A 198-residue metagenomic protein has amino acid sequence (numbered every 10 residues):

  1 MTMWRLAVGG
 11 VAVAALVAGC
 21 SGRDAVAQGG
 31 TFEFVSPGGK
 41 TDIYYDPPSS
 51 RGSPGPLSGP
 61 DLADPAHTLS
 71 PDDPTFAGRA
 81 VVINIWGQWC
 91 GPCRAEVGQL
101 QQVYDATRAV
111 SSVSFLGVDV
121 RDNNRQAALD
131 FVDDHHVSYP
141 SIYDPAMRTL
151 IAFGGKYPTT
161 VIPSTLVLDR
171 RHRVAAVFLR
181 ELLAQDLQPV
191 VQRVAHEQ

Functional and structural regions predicted by a protein language model:
M1-P60, Q198: N-terminal targeting signals for export/organelle localization
G19-S21, G91-R94: Sequence contexts marking disulfide-bonded cysteines in secreted/extracellular proteins
S53, R79, T160-I162: Short, small/polar residue-rich loop motifs at catalytic or cofactor-binding pockets
P56-V81: A short beta-strand-turn-helix
V82-I83, F115: Hydrophobic beta-strand anchors of alpha/beta hydrolase catalytic cores
N84-G91: Aromatic-flanked redox-active Cys/Sec active sites in thiol-based oxidoreductases, especially the WC-centered
R94-H135, A146-A152: Structural microenvironment flanking redox-active thiols in thiol-disulfide oxidoreductases
D130, H135-V137, D144-H196: Thiol/disulfide oxidoreductase modules built on the thioredoxin-like
